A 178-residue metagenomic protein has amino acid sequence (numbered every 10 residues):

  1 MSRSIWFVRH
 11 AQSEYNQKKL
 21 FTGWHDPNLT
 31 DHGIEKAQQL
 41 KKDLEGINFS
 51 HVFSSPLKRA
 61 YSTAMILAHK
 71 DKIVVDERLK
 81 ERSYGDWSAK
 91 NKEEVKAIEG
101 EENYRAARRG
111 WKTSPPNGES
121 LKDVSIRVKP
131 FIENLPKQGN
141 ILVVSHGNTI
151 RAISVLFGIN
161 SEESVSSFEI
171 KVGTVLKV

Functional and structural regions predicted by a protein language model:
M1-W6: Extreme N-terminal starter segment of soluble prokaryotic enzymes
V8, Q12-D71, I98, E119: Active-site-proximal alpha-helix that buttresses catalytic centers in soluble enzyme cores
E14, R59-Y61, E81-R82, T149-R151: Short, active-site-adjacent cap segments at secondary-structure transitions
A37, V128-K129: Short amphipathic alpha-helical/adjacent loop interface patches that line ligand and macromolecule-binding sites
S54-S55, I126, V144-S145: Short beta-strand scaffold positions
P56, E77, G147: Short secondary-structure boundary segments
Y61, K129-V178: Active-site-adjacent alpha-helix immediately C-terminal to a catalytic or transition-state-stabilizing loop
L67-R127, E169, K177: Phosphate-handling substructures
